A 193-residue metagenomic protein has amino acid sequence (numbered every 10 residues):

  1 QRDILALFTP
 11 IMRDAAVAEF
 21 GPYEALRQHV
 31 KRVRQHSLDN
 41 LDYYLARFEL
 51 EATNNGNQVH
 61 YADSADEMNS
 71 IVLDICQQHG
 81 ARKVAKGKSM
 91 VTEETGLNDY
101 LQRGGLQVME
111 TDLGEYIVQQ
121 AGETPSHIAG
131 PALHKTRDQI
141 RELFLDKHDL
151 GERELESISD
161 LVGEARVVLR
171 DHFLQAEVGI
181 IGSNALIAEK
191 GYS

Functional and structural regions predicted by a protein language model:
Q1-S193: The feature marks the mature, well-folded catalytic cores of soluble enzymes
